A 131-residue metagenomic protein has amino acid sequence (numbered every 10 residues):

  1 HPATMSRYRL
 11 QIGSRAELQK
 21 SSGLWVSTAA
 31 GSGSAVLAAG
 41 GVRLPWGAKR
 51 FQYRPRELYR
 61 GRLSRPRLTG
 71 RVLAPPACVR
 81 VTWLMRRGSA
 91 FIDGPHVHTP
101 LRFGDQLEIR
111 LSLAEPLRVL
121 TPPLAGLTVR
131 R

Functional and structural regions predicted by a protein language model:
H1-G23, G33-R131: Catalytic phosphate-donor-binding core of small-molecule kinases
W25-S27: Short hydrophobic beta-strand that contains or immediately precedes a catalytic carboxylate
